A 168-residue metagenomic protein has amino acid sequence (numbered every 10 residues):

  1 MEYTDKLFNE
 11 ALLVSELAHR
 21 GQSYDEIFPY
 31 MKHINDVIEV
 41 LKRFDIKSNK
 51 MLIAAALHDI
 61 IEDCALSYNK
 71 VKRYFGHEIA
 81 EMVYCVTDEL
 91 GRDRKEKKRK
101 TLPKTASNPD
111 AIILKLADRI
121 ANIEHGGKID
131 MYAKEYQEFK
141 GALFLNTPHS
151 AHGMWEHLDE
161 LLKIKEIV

Functional and structural regions predicted by a protein language model:
M1-V168: Active-site helical microenvironments for divalent-metal-assisted chemistry
